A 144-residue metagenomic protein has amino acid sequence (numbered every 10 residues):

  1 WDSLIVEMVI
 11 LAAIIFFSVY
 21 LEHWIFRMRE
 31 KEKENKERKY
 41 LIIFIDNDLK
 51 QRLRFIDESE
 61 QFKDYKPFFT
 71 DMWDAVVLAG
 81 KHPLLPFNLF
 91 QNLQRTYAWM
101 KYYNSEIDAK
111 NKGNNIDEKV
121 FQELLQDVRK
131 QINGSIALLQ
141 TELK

Functional and structural regions predicted by a protein language model:
W1-E30: Membrane-embedded hydrophobic alpha-helical segments
A13-I14, R27, E34, F62 (+2 more regions): Generic structural signal for short, flexible, solvent-exposed coil/loop and linker residues
Y20-R27, E34, D48, L125: General helical secondary-structure elements
E30-L41: Membrane-proximal helical linkers
K39-K144: Interfacial alpha-helical end/capping and short helix-turn segments at domain and membrane boundaries
